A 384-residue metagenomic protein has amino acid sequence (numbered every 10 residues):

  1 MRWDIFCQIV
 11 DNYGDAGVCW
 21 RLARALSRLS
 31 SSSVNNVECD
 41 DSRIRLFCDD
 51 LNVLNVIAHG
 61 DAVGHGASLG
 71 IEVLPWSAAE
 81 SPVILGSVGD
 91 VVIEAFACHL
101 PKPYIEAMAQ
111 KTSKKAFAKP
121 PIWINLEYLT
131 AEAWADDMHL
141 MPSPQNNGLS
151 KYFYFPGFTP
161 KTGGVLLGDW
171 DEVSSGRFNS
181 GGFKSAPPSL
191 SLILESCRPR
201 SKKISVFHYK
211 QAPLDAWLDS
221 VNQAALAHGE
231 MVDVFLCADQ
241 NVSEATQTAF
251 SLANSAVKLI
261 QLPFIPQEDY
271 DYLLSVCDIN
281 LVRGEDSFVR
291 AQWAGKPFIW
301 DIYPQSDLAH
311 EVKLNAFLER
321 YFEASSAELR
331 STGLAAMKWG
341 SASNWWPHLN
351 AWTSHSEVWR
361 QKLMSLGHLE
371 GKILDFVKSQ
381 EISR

Functional and structural regions predicted by a protein language model:
R2, D90-V91, I122, K203 (+1 more regions): Structural motif
I5-A16, F207-A212, I279: Short, glycine-rich nucleotide/cofactor-binding loops
F6-G148: Active-site and donor-binding regions of nucleotide-sugar-utilizing enzymes
Q8, W20-A23, F264-K313: A donor-sugar binding/catalytic signature common to diverse glycosyltransferases and related nucleotide-sugar
N125-L214: A nucleotide-sugar donor-handling region in carbohydrate enzymes
A227-P263: Catalytic donor nucleotide-activated moiety binding site of glycosyltransferases and closely related
P297-G340: Nucleotide-sugar donor-binding patch of glycosyltransferase catalytic domains
E323-R384: C-terminal amphipathic helix plus adjacent low-complexity, charged tail appended to glycosyltransferase catalytic
